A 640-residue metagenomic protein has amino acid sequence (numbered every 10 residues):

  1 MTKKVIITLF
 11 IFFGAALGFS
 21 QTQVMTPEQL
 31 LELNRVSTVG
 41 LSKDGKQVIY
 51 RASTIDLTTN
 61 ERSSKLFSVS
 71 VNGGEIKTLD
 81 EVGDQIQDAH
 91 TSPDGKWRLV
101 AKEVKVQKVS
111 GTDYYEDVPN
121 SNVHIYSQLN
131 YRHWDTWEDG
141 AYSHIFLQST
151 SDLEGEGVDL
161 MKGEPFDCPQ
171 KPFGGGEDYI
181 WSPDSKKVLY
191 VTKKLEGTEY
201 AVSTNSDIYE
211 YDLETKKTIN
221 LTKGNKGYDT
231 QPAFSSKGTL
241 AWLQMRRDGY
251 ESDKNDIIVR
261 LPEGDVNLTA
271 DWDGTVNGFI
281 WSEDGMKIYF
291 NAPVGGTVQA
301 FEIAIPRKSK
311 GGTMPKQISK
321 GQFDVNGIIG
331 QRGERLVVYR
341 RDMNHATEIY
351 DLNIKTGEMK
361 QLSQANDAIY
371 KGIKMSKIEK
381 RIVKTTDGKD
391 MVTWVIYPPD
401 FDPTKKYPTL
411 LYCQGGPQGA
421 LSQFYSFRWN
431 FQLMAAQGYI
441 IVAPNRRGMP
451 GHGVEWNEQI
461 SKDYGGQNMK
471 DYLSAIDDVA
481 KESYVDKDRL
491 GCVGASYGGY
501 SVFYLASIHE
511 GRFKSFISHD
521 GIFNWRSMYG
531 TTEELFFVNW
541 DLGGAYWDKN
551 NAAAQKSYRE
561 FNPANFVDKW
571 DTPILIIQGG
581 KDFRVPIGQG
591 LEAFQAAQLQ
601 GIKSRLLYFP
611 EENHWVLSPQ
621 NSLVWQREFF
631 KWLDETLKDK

Functional and structural regions predicted by a protein language model:
P27, V158-P172, V266, A270-N277 (+1 more regions): Surface-exposed loop and turn segments in beta-propeller and other repeat-based domains that flank or scaffold
G40, A101, N122-S127, R132-S149 (+7 more regions): Non-catalytic accessory segments flanking enzyme active sites
K43-D44, P93-D94, P183-D184, S235-K237 (+2 more regions): Residue-level detector of Asp-centered blade-edge/turn motifs that repeat once per structural unit in beta-propeller
G45-V48, R98, V188, G238-A241 (+2 more regions): Hydrophobic beta-strand positions that form the internal "hydrophobic ladder" of WD40/Gbeta-like beta-propeller blades
A52-K65, E81-Q87, A101-H144, K162-G175 (+9 more regions): A flexible loop/linker signature enriched in serine peptidases of the S9 family
S70-G74, T150-L153, D212-K216, L261-G264 (+2 more regions): Short loop/turn segments that connect beta-strands within beta-propeller blades
Y397, K405-G415: Short beta-strand element of the alpha/beta-hydrolase
N430, A435, A443-K640: Active-site-proximal cap/loop segments of hydrolase catalytic domains
